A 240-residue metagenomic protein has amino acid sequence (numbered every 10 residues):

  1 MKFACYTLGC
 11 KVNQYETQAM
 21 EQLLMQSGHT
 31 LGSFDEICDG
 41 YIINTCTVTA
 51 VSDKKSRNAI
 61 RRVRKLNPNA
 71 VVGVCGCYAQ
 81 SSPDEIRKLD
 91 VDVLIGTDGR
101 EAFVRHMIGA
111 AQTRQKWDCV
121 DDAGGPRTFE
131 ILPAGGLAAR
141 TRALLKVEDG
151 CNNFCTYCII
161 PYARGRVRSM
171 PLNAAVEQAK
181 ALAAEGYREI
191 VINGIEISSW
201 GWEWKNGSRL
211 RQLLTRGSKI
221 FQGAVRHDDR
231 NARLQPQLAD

Functional and structural regions predicted by a protein language model:
M1-W200: Proteins enriched for Cys/Gly/acidic motifs involved in redox and nucleic-acid/cofactor modification
V72-G73, S81, A184-D240: Conserved SAM/AdoMet-binding glycine-rich loop
